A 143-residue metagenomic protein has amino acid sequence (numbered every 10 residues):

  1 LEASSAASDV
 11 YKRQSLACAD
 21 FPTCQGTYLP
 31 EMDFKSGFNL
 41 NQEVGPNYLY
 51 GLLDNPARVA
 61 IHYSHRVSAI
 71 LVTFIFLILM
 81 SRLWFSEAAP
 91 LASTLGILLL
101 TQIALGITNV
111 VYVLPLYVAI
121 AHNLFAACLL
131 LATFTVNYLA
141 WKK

Functional and structural regions predicted by a protein language model:
L1-A7, Y11: Single conserved hydrophobic/aromatic residue that forms the stacking wall/gate of nucleotide- or nucleobase-binding
D9-D20, R58, I103-A127: Interfacial helix-loop-helix junctions of multi-pass membrane proteins
K12-R66, I70-L71, L77: Membrane-interfacial catalytic/cofactor-binding modules of polytopic membrane enzymes
D54-S64, E87, L91, V111-V118: Membrane-interfacial loop-to-transmembrane-helix junctions in polytopic alpha-helical membrane proteins
S64-V67, I97-T101, A121-L124: Hydrophobic residues within alpha-helical transmembrane segments of multi-pass solute transporters/permease subunits
V72, L91, L95-L99, F125 (+1 more regions): Hydrophobic alpha-helical transmembrane segments of polytopic
M80-L95: Membrane-interface helix-loop-helix junctions at transmembrane boundaries of multi-pass membrane enzymes, predominantly
L131-K143: A juxtamembrane structural motif centered on a specific transmembrane helix
